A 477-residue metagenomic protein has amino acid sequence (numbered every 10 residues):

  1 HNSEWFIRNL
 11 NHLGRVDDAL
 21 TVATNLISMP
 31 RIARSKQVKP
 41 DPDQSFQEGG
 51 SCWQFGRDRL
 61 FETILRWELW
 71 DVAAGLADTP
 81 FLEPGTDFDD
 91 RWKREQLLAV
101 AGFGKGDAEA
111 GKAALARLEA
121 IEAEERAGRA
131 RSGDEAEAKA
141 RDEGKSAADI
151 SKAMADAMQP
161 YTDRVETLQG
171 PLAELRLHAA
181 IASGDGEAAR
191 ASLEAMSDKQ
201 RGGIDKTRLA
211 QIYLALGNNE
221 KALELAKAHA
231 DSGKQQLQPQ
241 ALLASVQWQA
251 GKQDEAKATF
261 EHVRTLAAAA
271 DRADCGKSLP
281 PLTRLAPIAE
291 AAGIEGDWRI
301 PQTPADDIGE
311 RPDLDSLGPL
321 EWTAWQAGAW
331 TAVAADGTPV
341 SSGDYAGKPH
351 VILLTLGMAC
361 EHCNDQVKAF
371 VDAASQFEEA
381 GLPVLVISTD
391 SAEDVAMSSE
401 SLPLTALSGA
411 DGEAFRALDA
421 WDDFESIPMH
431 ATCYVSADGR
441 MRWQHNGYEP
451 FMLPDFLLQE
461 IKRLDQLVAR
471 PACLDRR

Functional and structural regions predicted by a protein language model:
H1-S3, E48-D58, T86-Q96, R164-E174 (+3 more regions): Generic helix N-cap/helix-start motif at coil->alpha-helix transitions
L10-R31, F103, A108, K112-A123 (+2 more regions): TPR/TPR-like (Sel1-like) alpha-helical repeat modules
I27-S35, D43-G50, A77-F88, R117-G128 (+6 more regions): Solenoid-like repeat scaffolds
C275-A329, G343-A346: N-proximal helix/coil linker or "cap" segments that precede and/or mark the start of modular domains
S341-F370: Short active-site neighborhood of thiol/selenol oxidoreductases, capturing the structured segment around
N364-L404, G412-F415: Structural microenvironment flanking redox-active thiols in thiol-disulfide oxidoreductases
P428-R477: Thiol-/selenol-based redox modules, centered on thioredoxin-like and closely related oxidoreductase domains
